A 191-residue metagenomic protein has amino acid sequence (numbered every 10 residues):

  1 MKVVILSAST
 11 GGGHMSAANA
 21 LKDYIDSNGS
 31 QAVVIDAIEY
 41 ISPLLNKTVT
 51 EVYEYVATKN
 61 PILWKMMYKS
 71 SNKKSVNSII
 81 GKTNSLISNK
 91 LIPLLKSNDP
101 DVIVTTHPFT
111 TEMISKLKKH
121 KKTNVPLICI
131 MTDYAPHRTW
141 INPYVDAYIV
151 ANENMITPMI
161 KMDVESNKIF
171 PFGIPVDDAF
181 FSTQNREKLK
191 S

Functional and structural regions predicted by a protein language model:
M1-V4: Extreme N-terminal starter segment of soluble prokaryotic enzymes
A8-A17: A short, glycine/small-residue-rich beta-strand->loop->alpha-helix junction that serves as a flexible
A20-K96: Conserved N-terminal ligand/cofactor-binding loop architecture of enzyme catalytic domains
I25-S30, K119-N124, D163-E165: Short helix-capping segments at alpha-helix termini
L95, R138-Y148: A conserved, positively charged/aromatic
D101-V102, A147: Structural motif
V102-T111, S115-D133: Active-site proximal beta-strand in glycosyltransferases
D146-S191: A nucleotide-sugar donor-handling region in carbohydrate enzymes
